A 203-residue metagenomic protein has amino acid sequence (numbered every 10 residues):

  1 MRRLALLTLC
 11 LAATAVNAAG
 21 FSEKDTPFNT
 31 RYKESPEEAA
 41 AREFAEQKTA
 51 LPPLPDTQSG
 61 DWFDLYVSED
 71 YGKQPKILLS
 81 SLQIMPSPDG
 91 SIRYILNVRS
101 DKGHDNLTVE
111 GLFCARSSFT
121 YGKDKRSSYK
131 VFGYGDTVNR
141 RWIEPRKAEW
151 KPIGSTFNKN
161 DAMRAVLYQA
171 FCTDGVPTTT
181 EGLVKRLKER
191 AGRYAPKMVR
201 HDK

Functional and structural regions predicted by a protein language model:
M1-L4: Positively charged n-region of N-terminal signal peptides that target proteins for export
C10-A18: Hydrophobic h-region of N-terminal signal peptides that target proteins for export in Gram-negative bacteria
A19-K203: N-terminal secretory-pathway/extracellular module detecting exported/lumenal segments and adjacent signal-anchor/first
